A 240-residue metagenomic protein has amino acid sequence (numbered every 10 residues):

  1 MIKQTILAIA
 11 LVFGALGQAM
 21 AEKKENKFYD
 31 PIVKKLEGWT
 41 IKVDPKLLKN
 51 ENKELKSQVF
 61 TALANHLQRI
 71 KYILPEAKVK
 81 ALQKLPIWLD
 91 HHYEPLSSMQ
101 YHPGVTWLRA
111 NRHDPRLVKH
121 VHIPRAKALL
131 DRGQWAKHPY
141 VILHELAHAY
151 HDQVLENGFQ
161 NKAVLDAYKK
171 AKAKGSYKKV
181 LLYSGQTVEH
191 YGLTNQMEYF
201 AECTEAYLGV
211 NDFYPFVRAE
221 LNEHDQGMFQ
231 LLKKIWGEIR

Functional and structural regions predicted by a protein language model:
M1-I6: Bacterial N-terminal signal peptides that target proteins for export
A8-A15: Bacterial N-terminal signal peptides
A19-K23: Boundary at the C-terminal end of the N-terminal hydrophobic targeting segment
F28-Y29, V33: A domain-start/cap signature at the N-terminus of enzymes
K34-S57: Acidic/histidine-rich, surface-exposed loop or edge segments in extracytoplasmic proteins
N50-N65, G133-V141, Y191-N195, N222-Q226: Soluble non-cytosolic domains of exported or imported proteins
Q58-K169: Acidic/His-rich structured neighborhood in mature extracellular/periplasmic domains
P115, R132, D166-R240: Metalloprotease/metallohydrolase-associated module, dominated by Zn2+-dependent proteases
